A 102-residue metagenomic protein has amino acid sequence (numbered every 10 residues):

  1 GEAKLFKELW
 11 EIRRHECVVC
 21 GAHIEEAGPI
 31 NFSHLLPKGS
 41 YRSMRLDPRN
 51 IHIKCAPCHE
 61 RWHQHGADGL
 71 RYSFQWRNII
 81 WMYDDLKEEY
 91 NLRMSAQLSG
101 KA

Functional and structural regions predicted by a protein language model:
G1-V19, R42-R45: Short, charged surface segments at domain edges that flank catalytic/cofactor-binding sites
C17-G21, C55-C58: Short cysteine-rich clusters marking metal-coordination/redox-active sites
V18-N50: Histidine-centered nuclease catalytic patch
G39-I53, P57-A102: Polybasic, low-complexity binding patches
